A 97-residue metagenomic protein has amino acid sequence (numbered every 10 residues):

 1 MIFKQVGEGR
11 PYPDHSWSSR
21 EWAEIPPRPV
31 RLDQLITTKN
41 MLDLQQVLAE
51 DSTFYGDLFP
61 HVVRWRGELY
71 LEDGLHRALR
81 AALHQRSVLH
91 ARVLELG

Functional and structural regions predicted by a protein language model:
M1-R20: N-terminal leader/domain-start detector
S16-Y70, A82: Short alpha-helix boundary/capping and kink motifs at helix termini
Y55, A91-R92: Secondary-structure transition/capping residues
L75-L89: Short active-site loop/helix that positions an aromatic residue
L96-G97: Amphipathic, charge-rich alpha-helical segments that serve as recognition/docking helices
